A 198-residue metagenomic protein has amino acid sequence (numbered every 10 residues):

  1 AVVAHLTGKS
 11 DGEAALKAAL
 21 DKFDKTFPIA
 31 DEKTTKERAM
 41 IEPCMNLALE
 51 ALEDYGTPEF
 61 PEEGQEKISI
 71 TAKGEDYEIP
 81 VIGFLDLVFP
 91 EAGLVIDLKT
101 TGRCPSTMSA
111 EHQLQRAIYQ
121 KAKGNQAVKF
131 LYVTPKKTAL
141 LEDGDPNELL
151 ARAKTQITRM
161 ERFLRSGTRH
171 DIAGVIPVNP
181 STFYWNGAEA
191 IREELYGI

Functional and structural regions predicted by a protein language model:
A1-F84, I198: Metal-dependent nuclease catalytic cores that hydrolyze phosphodiester bonds in DNA/RNA, characterized by
A4, G102-C104, T134-K136: Short loop/turn segments at secondary-structure transitions that flank enzyme active sites
D31-T35, A39, S106, D143 (+2 more regions): Charge-dense, low-complexity intrinsically disordered segments
M40, E111, R152-T155: Soluble or luminal CAZymes and related metallo-dependent hydrolases
G56-G64, L87-I96, Q120-F130, E142-P146 (+1 more regions): Solvent-exposed, well-ordered amphipathic alpha-helical segments that flank/support binding or catalytic loops
I70-I118, A122: Non-catalytic protein-protein interaction segments used by genome-maintenance enzymes to assemble and couple activities
G124-I198: Metal-dependent nuclease catalytic regions and adjoining charged, substrate-binding loops involved in nucleic-acid end
